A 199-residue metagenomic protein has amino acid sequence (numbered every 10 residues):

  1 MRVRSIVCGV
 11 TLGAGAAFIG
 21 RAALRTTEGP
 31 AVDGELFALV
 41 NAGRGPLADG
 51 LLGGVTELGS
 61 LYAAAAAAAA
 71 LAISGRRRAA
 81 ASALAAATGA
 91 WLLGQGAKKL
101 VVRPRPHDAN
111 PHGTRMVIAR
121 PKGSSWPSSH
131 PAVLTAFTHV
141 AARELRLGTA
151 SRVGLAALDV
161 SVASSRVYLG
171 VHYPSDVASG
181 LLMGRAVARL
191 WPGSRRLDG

Functional and structural regions predicted by a protein language model:
M1-A63, Q95-G123: N-terminal transmembrane-helix/juxtamembrane module of multi-pass inner/ER membrane proteins
R4, A69-L93: Interfacial segments of alpha-helical transmembrane regions
C8, R78-L84, T149-V153, P174-S175: Short, aromatic-rich membrane-interface segments at the entry and exit of alpha-helical transmembrane domains
V10, A14, A83, A87-W91 (+2 more regions): Alpha-helical transmembrane spans of integral membrane proteins, capturing the lipid-embedded, hydrophobic core of TM
A17-P30, A72-R77, G94-R103, R143-R146 (+2 more regions): Short hydrophobic alpha-helical membrane-entry/anchor segments
L47-A48, R76-A79, H107, L147-S151: Membrane-helix interface segments
A85-V101, S151-S165: Small-polar-interrupted transmembrane alpha-helices in polytopic inner-membrane proteins
P111-G199: Membrane-embedded catalytic cores of phosphoryl/pyrophosphoryl-handling enzymes
